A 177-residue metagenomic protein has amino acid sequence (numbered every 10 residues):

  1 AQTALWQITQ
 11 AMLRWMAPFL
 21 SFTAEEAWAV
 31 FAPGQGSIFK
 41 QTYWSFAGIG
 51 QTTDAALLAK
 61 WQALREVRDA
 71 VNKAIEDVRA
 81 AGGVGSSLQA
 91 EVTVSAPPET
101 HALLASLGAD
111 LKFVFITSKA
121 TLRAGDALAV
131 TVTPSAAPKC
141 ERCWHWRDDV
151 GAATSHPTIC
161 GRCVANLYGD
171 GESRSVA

Functional and structural regions predicted by a protein language model:
A1-A74, V78-P98, T121-T131, T158 (+2 more regions): Acidic, turn-prone loop/beta-hairpin segments
V30-F31, S106-L107, W146: Residue-level signal for well-ordered alpha-helical positions
G108-K139: C-terminal edge-of-domain segments
C140-C143, C160-C163: Short cysteine-rich clusters marking metal-coordination/redox-active sites
W146-D149, C163-N166: Cys/His-rich metal-chelating microdomains
D149-T158: Short linker/helix segments within small regulatory modules
